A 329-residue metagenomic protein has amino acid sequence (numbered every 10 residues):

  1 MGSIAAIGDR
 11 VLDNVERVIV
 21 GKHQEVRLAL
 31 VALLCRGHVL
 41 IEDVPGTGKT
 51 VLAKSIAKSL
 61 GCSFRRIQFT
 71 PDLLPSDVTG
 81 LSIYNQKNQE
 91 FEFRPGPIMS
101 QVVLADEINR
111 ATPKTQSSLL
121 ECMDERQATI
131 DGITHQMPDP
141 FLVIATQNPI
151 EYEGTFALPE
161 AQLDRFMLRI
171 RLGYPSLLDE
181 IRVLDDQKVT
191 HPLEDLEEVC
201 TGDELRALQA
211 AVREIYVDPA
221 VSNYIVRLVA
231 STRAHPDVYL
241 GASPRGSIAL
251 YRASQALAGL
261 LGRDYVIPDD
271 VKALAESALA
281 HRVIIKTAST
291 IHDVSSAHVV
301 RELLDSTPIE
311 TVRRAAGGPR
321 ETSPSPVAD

Functional and structural regions predicted by a protein language model:
M1-G2, A234-D329: C-terminal engagement/docking regions of AAA+ P-loop ATPases
G2-T47, V226, A230: Pre-Walker A (pre-P-loop) alpha-helix and adjacent loop at the N terminus of AAA/AAA+ ATPase modules, a conserved
L28-V31, Y84-L104: Conserved alpha-helical scaffold flanking the Walker A/P-loop in AAA+ ATPase domains
L33-T70: Walker A/P-loop
V39, V103, F141: Conserved beta-strand position immediately N-terminal to the Walker
D43, D106-E107, S118: Walker B catalytic acidic pair
D43-V44, V78, T146: P-loop (Walker A) phosphate-binding loop of NTP-binding proteins
N85-E90, A111-T115, M123-I215, Q255-L260: Canonical AAA+ ATPase core
